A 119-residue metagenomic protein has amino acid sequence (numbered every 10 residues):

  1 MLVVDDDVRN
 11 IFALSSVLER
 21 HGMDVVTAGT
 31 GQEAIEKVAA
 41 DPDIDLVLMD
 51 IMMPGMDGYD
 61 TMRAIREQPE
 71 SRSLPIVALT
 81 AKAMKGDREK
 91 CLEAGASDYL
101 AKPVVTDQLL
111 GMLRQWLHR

Functional and structural regions predicted by a protein language model:
F12-R20: Charged docking surfaces used in two-component/phosphorelay signaling
T27-L46: Acidic, metal-coordinating helix/loop segments flanking the phosphotransfer/catalytic sites of two-component signaling
D50, T80: Active-site residues of response regulator receiver
M53: Receiver (REC) domain active-site loop signature in two-component systems and cognate sites in sensor histidine kinases
S97: Short, glycine/charged-rich "phosphate-handling" switch motifs in NTP-dependent and phosphotransfer domains
V104-L113: C-terminal output helix
